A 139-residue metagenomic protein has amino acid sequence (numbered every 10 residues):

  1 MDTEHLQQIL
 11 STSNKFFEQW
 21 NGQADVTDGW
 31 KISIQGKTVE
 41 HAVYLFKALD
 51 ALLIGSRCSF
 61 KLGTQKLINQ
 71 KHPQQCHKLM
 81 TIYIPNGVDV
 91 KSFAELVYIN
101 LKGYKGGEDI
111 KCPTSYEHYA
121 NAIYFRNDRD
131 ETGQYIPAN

Functional and structural regions predicted by a protein language model:
M1-N139: Structured alpha/beta or helical-core interaction and ligand-binding surfaces enriched in interleaved
